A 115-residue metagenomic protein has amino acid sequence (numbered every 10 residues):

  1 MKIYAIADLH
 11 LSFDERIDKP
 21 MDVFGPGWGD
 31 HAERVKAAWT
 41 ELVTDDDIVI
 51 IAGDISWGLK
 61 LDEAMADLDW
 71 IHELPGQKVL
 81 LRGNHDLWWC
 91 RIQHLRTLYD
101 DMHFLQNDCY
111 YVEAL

Functional and structural regions predicted by a protein language model:
M1-Y4: Extreme N-terminal starter segment of soluble prokaryotic enzymes
I6-L11: Metal-dependent nucleic-acid phosphoesterase active-site entry motif
F13-E113: Core catalytic region of metal-dependent phosphoesterases/phosphodiesterases, especially metallo-beta-lactamase-like
